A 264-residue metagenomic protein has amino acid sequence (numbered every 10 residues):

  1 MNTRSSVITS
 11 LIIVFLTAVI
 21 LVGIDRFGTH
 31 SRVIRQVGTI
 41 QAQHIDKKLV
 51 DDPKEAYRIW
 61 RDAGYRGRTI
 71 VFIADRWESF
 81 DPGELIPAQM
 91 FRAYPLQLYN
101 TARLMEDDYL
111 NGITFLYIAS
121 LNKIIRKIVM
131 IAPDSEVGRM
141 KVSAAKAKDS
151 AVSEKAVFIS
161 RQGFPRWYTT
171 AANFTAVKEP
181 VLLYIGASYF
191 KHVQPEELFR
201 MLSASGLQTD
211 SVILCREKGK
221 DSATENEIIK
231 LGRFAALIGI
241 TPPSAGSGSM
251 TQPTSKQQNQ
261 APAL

Functional and structural regions predicted by a protein language model:
M1-S5: Positively charged n-region of N-terminal signal peptides that target proteins for export
S6-T9, Y109: Flexible, glycine- and charge-enriched loops at secondary-structure boundaries
T9-G23: Hydrophobic membrane-insertion alpha-helices, especially the h-region of bacterial N-terminal signal peptides
I20-V50, E55-T69, L110-L264: Catalytic cores of soluble, metal-dependent hydrolases
G67-M90: Short, solvent-exposed beta-strand-terminating loops
E84-M105: A solvent-exposed, charged loop/short amphipathic helix patch at secondary-structure junctions
